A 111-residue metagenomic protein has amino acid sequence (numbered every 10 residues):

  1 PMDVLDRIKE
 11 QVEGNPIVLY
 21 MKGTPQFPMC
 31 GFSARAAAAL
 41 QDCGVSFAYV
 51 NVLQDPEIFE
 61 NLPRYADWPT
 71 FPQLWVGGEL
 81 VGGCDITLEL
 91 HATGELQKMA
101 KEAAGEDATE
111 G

Functional and structural regions predicted by a protein language model:
L5-D6: Eukaryotic intrinsically disordered and solvent-exposed regulatory patches
K9-S46: Local sequence-structure signature of Cys/Sec-based thiol-disulfide redox active-site neighborhoods
Y20, Q73-G77: Acidic beta-strand-to-loop metal/phosphate-binding motif
G44-E60: Thiol-based oxidoreductase modules, predominantly thioredoxin-like and allied folds used for disulfide exchange
R64-T70: Thiol/disulfide oxidoreductase modules built on the thioredoxin-like
V76-D107: Non-catalytic, surface beta->alpha helical segment in thiol-disulfide oxidoreductase systems
T109-G111: Intrinsic disorder/low-complexity signal
